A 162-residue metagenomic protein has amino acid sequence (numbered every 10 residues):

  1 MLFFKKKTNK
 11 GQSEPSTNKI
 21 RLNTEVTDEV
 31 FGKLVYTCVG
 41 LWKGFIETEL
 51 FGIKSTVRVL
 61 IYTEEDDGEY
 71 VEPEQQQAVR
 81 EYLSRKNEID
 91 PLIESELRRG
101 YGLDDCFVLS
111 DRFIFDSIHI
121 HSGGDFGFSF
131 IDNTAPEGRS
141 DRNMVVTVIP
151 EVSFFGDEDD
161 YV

Functional and structural regions predicted by a protein language model:
M1-V35, S117-V162: Acidic, proline/glycine-rich low-complexity IDRs
L2-E94: N-terminal "domain-start" segment
G68-E72, D105-F107, F126, T147: General structural signal for secondary-structure boundaries
Q77-R139: Amphipathic protein-protein interaction modules
